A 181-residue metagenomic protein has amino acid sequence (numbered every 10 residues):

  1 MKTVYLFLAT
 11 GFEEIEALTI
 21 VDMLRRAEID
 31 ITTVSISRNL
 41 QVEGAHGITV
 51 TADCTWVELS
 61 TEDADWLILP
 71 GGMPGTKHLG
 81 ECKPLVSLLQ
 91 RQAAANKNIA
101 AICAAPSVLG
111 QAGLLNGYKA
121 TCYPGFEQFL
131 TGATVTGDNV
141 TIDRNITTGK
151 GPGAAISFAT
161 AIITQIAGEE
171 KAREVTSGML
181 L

Functional and structural regions predicted by a protein language model:
T3-L6, F12, A27-S35, D53-L181: Active-site-adjacent pocket-lining segments in enzyme domains
F12-E16, Q41: Short N-terminal binding/cap micro-motifs at the start of the first secondary-structure element
V21: Histidine-anchored nucleotide/phosphate-binding helix
V34-C54: N-terminal beta-loop-helix "entrance" segment that forms/cooperates in small-molecule cofactor or anionic ligand
